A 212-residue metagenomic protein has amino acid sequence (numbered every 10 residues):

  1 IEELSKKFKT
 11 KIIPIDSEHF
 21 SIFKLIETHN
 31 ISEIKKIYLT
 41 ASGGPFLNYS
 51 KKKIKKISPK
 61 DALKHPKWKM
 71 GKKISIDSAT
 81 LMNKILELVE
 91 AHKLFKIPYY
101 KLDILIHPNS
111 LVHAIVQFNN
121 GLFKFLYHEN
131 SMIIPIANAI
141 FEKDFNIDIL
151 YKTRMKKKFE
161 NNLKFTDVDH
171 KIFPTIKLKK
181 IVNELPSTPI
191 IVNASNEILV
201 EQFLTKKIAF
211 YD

Functional and structural regions predicted by a protein language model:
I1-D212: Catalytic, metal-anchored helix/loop core of enzyme active sites in primary metabolism
